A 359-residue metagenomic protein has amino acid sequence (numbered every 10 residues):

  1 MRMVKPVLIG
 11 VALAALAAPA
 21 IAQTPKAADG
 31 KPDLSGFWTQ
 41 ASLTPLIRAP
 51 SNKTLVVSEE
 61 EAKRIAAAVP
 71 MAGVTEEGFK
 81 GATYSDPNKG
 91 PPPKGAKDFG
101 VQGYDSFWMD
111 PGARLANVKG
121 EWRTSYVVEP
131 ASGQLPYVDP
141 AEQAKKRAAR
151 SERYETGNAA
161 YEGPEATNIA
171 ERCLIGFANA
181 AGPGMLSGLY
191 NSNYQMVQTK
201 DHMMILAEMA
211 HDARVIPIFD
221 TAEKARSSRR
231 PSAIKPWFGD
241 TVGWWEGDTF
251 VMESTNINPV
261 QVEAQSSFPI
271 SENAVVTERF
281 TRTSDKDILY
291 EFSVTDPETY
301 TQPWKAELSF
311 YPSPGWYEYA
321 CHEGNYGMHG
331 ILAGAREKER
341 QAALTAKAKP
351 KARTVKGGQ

Functional and structural regions predicted by a protein language model:
M1-V11: Bacterial N-terminal signal peptides that target proteins for export
M3, I21-Q359: PEST-like low-complexity, intrinsically disordered acidic/proline/serine-rich tracts that flank trafficking/processing
I9-P19: Bacterial N-terminal signal peptides
